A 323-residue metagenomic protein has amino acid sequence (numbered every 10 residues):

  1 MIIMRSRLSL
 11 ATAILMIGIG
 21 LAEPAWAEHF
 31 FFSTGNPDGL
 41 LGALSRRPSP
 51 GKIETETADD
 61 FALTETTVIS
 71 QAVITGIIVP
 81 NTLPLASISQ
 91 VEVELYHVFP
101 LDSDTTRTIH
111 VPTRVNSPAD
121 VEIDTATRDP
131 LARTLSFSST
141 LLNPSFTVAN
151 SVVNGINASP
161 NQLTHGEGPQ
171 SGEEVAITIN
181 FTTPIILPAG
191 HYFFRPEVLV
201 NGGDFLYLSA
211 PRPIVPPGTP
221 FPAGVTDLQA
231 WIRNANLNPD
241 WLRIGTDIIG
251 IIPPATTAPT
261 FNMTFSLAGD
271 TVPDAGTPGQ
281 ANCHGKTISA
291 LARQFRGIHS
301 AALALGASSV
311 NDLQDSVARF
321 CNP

Functional and structural regions predicted by a protein language model:
I2-A11: Bacterial N-terminal signal peptides that target proteins for export
A11-G20: Bacterial N-terminal signal peptides
P24-P50, D270-L291: Boundary/junction segments of secreted and surface-exposed precursor proteins
P48-F61: Non-catalytic, beta-strand-enriched accessory regions in extracellular/secretory proteins and membrane protein
E54, I78, P84-T226: Aromatic- and Gly/Pro-enriched, solvent-exposed loop/edge beta-strand patches characteristic of beta-rich domains
T64-V73, A189: Extended extracellular/luminal ectodomain segments enriched in beta-structured repeat modules
P213-T271: PGST-rich, cysteine-poor low-complexity/disordered linker and tail segments that act as flexible spacers
T271-P323: Soluble extracellular-acting proteins and domains
